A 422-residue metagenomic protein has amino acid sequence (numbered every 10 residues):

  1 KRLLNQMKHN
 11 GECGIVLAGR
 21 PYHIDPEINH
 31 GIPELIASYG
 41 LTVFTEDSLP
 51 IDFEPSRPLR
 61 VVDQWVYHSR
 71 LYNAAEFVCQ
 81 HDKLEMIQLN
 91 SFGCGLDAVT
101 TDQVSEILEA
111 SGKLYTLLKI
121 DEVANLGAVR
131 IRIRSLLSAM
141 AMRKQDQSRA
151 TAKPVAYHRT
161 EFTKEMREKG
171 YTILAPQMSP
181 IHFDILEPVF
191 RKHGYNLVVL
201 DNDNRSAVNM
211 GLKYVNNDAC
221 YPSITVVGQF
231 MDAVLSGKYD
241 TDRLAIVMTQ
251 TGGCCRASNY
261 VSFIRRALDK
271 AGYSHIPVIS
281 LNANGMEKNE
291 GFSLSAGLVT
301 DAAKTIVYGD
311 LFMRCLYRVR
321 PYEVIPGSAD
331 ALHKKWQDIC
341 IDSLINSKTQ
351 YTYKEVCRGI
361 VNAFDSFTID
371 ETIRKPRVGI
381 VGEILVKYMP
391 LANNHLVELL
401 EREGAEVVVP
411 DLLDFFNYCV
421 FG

Functional and structural regions predicted by a protein language model:
K1-G422: An N-terminal assembly and electron-transfer interface module characteristic of large anaerobic redox and radical
